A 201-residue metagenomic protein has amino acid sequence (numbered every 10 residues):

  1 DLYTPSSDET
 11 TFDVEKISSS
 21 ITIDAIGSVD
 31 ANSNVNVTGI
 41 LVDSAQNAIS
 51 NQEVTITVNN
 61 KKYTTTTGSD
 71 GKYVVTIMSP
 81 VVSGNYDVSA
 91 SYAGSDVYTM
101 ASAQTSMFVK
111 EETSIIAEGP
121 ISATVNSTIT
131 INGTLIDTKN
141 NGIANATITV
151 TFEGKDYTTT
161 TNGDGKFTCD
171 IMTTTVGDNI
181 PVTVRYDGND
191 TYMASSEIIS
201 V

Functional and structural regions predicted by a protein language model:
D1-S7, V58, V82-A103, F152-G154 (+1 more regions): Enriched for extracellular/lumenal, surface-exposed ectodomains of secreted and cell-surface proteins
P5-S6, V42-K62, I136-D156: Short flexible loop/turn segments that cap and initiate beta-strands
T10, Y63, G71-T76, T105 (+3 more regions): Short strand-edge motifs at loop-to-beta-strand transitions and within beta-strands of extracellular beta-rich domains
T11-K16, T105-E111, V201: Interdomain boundary/hinge segments at the C-termini of tandem beta-sandwich modules
I17-A25, E111-G119: Proline-enriched interdomain boundary motifs that mark the N-terminal boundary and often initiate the first structured
D30-A45, A90, T124-K139, V184: Beta-strand-rich structural segments
A31, S50, S69, V82-S83 (+4 more regions): Surface-exposed loops/turns
M78-G84, I171-D178: Surface-exposed, short loops/turns at beta-strand junctions within beta-sandwich domains
